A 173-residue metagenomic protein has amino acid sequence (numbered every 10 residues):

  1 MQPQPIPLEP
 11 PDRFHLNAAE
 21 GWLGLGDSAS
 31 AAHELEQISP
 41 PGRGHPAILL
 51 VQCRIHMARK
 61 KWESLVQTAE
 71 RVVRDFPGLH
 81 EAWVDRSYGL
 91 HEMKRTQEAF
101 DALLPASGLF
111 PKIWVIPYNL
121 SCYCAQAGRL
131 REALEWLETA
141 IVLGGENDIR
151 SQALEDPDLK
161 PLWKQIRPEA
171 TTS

Functional and structural regions predicted by a protein language model:
M1-I6, L25-Q37, E63-A69, Q97-D101: Repeat-mediated protein-protein interaction surfaces in helical alpha-solenoids
Q2-I6, E36-R43, E70-F76, P105-F110 (+1 more regions): Solenoid-like repeat scaffolds
L8-A58: Alpha-helical segment of the N-proximal tetratricopeptide repeat
P46-V115: Alpha-helical adaptor scaffolds
C53-I55, C122-A125, N147-P168: TPR/TPR-like alpha-solenoid helical repeat scaffolds
K60-Q67, D101, L130, D158-S173: Alpha-helical linker/edge segments of TPR/alpha-solenoid repeat scaffolds and analogous pre-/post-domain helices
A125-D148: TPR/TPR-like (Sel1-like) alpha-helical repeat modules
